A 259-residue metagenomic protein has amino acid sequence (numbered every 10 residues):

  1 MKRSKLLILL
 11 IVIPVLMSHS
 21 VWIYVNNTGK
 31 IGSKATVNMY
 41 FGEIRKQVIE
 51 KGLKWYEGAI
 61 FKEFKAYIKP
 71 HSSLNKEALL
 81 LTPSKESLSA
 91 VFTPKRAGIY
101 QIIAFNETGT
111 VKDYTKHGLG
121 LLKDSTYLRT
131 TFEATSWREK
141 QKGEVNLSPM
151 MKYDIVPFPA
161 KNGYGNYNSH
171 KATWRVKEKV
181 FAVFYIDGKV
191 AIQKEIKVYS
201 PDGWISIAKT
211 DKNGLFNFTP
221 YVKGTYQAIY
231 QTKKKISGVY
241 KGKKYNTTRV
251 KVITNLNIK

Functional and structural regions predicted by a protein language model:
K2-L9: Sec-dependent signal peptide recognition, specifically the positively charged N-region followed immediately by
L10-S18: Hydrophobic h-region of N-terminal signal peptides that target proteins for export in Gram-negative bacteria
S18-L81: Start-of-domain marker
H19-N38, T115-V180, Y185-V190, D202 (+1 more regions): Beta-strand-rich domain onsets/edges
K46, E107-Y114, K234-V239: Short acidic/polar inter-strand loop motif in beta-rich domains
K62-L74, E195-A208: Short amphipathic beta-strand segments in non-cytosolic proteins
A66-K112: Mid-chain, structured segments of secreted extracytoplasmic proteins
E86-A90, G98, T210-G224: Glycine-centered loop-to-beta-strand initiation motif
